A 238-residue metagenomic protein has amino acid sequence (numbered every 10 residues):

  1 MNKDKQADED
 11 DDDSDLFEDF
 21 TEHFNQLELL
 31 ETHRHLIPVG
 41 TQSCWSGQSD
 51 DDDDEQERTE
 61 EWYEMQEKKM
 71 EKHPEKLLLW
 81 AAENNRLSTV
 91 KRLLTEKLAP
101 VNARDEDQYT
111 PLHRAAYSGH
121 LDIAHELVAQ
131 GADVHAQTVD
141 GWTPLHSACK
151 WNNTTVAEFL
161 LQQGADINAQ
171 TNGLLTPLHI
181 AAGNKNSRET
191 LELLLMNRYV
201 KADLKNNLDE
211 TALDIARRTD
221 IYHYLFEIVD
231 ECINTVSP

Functional and structural regions predicted by a protein language model:
M1-K72, D230-P238: Intrinsically disordered, low-complexity regulatory regions that flank or link repeat-based scaffolds
E71, D105, T138, T171 (+1 more regions): Ankyrin repeat boundary/linker residues
N85, G119, N152, K185-N186 (+1 more regions): Ankyrin-repeat intra-repeat helix-capping/turn positions
V101, V134, I167, K201-A202: Ankyrin-repeat inter-repeat connecting loop/turn
L195, A202-D230: Leucine-rich solenoid repeat scaffolds
